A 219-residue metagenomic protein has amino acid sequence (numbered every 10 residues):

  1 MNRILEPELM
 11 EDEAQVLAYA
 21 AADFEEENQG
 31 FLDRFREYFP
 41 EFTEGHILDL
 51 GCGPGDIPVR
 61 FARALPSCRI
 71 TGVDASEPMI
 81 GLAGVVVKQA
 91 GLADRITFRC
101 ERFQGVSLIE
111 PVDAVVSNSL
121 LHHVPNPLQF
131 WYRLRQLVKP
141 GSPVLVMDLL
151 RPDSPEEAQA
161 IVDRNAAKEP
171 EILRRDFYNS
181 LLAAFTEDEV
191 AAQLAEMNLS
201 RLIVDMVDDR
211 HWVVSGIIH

Functional and structural regions predicted by a protein language model:
M1-A18: N-terminal, positively charged/glycine-rich alpha-helical extensions of SAM-dependent methyltransferases
E25-G45: Conserved alpha-helix/loop element of class I SAM-dependent methyltransferases that forms part of the SAM/SAH-binding
L48, D56-Q104: Class I SAM-dependent methyltransferase SAM/SAH-binding core
G105-I109: Short conserved loop adjoining the S-adenosyl-L-methionine
V116: A conserved beta-strand element that flanks and buttresses the S-adenosyl-L-methionine
W131-P140: A short glycine-rich, Lys/Arg-flanked "PGG" loop and its adjoining helix->strand segment in the class I
S142-D148: Conserved beta-strand signature within the Rossmann-like core of class I S-adenosyl-L-methionine
L149-L199, I203-D205: C-terminal alpha-helical "lid/dimerization" subdomain adjacent to the S-adenosyl-L-methionine
